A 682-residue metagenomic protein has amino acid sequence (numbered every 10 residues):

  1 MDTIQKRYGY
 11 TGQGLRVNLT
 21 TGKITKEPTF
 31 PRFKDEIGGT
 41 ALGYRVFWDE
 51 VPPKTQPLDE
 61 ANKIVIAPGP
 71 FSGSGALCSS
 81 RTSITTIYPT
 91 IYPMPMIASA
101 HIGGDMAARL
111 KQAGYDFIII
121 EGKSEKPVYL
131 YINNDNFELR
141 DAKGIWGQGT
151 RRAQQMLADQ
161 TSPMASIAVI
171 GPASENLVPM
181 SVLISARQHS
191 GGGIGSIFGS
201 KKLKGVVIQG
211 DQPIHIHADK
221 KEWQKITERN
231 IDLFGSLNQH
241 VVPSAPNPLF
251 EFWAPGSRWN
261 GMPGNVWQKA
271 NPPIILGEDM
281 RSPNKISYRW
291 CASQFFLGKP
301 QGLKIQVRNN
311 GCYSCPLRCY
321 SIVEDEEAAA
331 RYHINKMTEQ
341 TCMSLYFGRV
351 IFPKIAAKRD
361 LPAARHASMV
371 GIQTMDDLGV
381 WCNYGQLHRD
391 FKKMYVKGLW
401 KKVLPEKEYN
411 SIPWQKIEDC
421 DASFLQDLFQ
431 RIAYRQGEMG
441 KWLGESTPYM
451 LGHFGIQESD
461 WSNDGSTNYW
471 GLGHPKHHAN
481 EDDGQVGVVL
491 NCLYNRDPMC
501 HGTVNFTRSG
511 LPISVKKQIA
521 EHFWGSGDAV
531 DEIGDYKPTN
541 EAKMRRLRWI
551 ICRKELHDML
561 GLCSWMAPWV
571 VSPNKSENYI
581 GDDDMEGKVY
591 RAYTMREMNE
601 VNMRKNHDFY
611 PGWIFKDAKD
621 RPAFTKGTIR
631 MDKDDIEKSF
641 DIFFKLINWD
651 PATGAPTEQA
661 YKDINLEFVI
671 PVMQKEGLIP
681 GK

Functional and structural regions predicted by a protein language model:
M1-G195, S200-Q239, N260-M262, V266-K285 (+1 more regions): Protein-protein interaction/assembly regions in multi-subunit complexes
D59, S79-I87, A158-G192, F198-K682: Extended C-terminal regions of large enzymes
